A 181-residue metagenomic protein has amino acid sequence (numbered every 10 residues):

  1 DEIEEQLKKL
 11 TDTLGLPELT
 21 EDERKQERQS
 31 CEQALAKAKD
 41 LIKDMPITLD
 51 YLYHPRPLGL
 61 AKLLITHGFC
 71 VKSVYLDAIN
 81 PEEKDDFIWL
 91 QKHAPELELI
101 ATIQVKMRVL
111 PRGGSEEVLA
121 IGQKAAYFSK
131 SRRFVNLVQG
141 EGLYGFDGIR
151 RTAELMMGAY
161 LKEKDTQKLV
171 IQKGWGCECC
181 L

Functional and structural regions predicted by a protein language model:
D1-L181: An N-terminal assembly and electron-transfer interface module characteristic of large anaerobic redox and radical
